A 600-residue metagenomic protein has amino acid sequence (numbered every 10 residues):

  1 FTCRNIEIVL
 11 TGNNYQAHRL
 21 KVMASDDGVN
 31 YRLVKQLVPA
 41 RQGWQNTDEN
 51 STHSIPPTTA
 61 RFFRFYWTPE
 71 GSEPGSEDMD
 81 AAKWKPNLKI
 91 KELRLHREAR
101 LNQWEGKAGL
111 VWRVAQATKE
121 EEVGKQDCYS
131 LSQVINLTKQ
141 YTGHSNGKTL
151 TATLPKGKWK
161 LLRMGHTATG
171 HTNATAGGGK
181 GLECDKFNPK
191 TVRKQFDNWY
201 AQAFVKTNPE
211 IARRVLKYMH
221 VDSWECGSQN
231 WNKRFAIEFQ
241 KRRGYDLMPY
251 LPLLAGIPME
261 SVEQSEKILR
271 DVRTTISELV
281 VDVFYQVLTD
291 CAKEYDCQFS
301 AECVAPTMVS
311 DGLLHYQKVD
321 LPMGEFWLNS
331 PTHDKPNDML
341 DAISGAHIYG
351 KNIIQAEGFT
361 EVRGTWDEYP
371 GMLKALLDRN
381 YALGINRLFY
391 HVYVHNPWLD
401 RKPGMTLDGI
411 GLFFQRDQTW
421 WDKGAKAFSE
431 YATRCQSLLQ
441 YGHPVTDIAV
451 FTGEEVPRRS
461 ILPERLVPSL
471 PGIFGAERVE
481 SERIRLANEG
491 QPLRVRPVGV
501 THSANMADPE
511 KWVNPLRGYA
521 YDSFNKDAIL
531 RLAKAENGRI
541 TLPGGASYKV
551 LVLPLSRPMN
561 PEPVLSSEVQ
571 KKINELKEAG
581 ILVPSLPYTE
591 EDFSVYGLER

Functional and structural regions predicted by a protein language model:
F1-K35, T47-G124, S223: Aromatic, loop-rich ligand-recognition surfaces of beta-strand-rich domains
R4-N5, K21, V34, F62 (+6 more regions): Carbohydrate-binding surfaces of carbohydrate-active enzymes
N14, N188-T191, Q195, F284 (+1 more regions): Short amphipathic alpha-helical segments
G28-D48, D527-E536: Solvent-exposed beta-strand/loop surfaces of large extracellular or lumenal domains
A40-Q42, T52-I55, T151: Beta-strand-rich interaction surfaces with strong enrichment in secreted/lumenal proteins
G43-N46, Q116-T118, V123-V205, A236-I276 (+2 more regions): Active-site-adjacent "subsite" loops/lids of carbohydrate-active enzymes
F63-Y66, P189-D197, I448-V450: Conserved long hydrophobic alpha-helices within structured protein cores
D80-K83, K107-V114, G178-G181, F235-A236 (+1 more regions): Short intrinsically disordered coil segments
